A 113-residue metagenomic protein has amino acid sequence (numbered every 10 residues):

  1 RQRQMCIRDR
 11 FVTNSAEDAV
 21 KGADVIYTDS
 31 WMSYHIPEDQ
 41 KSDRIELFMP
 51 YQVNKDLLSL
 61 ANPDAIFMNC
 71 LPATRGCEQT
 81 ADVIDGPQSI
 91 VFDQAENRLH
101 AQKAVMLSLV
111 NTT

Functional and structural regions predicted by a protein language model:
Q2-I7: Short, small-residue-biased leader/transition segments that mark boundaries at the very start of proteins
R8-A81: Rossmann-like adenosine-cofactor binding region
D64-A65, C70-T113: Adenosine-phosphate binding glycine-rich loop
